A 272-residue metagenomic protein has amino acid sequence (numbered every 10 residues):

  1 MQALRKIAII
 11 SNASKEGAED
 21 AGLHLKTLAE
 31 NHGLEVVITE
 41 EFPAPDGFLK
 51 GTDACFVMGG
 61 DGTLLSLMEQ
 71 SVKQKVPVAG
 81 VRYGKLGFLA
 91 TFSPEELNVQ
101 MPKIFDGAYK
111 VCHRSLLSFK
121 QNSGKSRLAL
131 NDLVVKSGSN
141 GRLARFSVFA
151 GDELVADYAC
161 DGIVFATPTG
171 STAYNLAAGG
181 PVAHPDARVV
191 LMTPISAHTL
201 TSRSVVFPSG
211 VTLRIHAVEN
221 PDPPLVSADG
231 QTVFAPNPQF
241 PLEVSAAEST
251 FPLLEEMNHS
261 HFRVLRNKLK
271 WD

Functional and structural regions predicted by a protein language model:
M1-A54, M58, P94-K110, Q121-R127 (+1 more regions): ATP/NTP phosphate-donor binding region
C55, V78, I163-V164: Short, well-ordered beta-strand core segments
V57-D61, M68-Q70: N-terminal glycine-rich "phosphate-gripper" loop used for MgATP/nucleotide binding and carboxylate activation
G60-T63, G84-L86, T169-S171: Short glycine-rich anion-binding loops that position phosphate/pyrophosphate groups of nucleotides and phosphorylated
S66, Q70-V81, F88: Gly/Ser-rich helix-loop-strand patches that form or flank binding pockets for ribonucleotide-derived cofactors
L86-D161: Catalytic core of DAGKc-family lipid kinases
R127, V135, N140, G151-L154 (+1 more regions): ATP/nucleoside-binding phosphotransfer catalytic cores, i.e., glycine-rich phosphate-binding loops
D157-C160, V164-T201: Gly/Ser/Thr-rich active-site loops/lids in small-molecule metabolic enzymes that frequently grip phosphoryl groups
